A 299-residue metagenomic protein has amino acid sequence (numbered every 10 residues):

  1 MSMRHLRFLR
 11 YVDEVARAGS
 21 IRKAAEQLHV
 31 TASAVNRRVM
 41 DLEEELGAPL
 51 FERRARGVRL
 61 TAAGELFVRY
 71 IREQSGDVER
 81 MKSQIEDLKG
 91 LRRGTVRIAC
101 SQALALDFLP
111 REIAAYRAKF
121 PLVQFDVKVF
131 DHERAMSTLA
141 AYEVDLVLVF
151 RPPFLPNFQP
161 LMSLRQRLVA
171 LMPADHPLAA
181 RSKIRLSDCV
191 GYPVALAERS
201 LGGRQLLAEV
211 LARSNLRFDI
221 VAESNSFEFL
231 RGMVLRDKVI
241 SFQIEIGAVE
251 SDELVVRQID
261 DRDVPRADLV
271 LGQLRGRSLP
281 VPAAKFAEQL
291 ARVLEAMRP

Functional and structural regions predicted by a protein language model:
M3, Y70, G76, L88 (+4 more regions): Short beta-strand-centered segments that line the small-molecule binding cleft or hinge of alpha/beta clamshell
D13-T31: Short helix-boundary/capping micro-motifs
E43-L60: A short LG(V/I)-centered, amphipathic sequence patch enriched for acidic residue(s) preceding the LG motif
R93-L155, E223-S226: Central regulatory/effector-binding core of bacterial HTH transcription factors
F108, R257-P299: A late-sequence structural motif
D131-M136, A140-V144, V149-F150, S200-R257: Hydrophobic hinge/microswitch elements
P156-M162, Q166, R181, E228-G276: Beta-alpha-beta core module
P193-S214, L279-E288, L294-R298: Secondary-structure junction motif
